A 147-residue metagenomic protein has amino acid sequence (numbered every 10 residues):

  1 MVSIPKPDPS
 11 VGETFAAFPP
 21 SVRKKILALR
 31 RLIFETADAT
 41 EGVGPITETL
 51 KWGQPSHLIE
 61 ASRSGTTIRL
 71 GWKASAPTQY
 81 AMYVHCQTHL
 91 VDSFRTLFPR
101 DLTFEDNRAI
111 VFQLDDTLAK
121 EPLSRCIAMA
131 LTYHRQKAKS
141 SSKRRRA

Functional and structural regions predicted by a protein language model:
M1-A147: Charge-dense, helix-prone N-terminal extensions
